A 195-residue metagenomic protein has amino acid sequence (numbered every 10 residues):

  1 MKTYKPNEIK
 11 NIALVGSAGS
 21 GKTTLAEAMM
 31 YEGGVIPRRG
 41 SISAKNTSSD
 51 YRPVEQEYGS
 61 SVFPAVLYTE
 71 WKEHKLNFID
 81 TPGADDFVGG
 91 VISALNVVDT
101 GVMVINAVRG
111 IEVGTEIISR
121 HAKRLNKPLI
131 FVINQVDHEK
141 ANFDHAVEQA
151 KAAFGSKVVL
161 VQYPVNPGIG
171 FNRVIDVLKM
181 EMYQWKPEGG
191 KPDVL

Functional and structural regions predicted by a protein language model:
M1-I105, R109-I111, L160: P-loop NTPase switch module centered on the Walker A-proximal segment
M1-S20, R38-R39, N106-L195: P-loop NTPase catalytic nucleotide-binding module
